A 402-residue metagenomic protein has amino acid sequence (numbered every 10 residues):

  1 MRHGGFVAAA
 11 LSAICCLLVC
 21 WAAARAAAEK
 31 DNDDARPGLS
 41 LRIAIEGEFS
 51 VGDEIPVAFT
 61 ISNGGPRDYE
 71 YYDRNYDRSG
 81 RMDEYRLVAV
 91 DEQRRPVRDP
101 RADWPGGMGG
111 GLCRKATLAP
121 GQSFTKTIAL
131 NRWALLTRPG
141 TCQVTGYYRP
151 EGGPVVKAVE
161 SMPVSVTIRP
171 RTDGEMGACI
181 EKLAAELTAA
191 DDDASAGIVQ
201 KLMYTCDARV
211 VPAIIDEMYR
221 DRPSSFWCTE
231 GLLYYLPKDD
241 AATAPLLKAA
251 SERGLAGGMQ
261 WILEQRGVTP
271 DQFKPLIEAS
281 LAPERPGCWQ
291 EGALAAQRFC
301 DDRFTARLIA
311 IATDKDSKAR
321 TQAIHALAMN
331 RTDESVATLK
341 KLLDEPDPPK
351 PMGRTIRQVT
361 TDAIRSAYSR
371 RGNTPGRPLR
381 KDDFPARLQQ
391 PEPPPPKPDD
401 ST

Functional and structural regions predicted by a protein language model:
A9-C20: Bacterial N-terminal signal peptides
E29-S50: Low-complexity, acidic Ser/Thr/Pro/Gly-rich terminal tails and inter-domain linkers that flank the onset of structured
I61-G65: Asparagine-centered strand-capping/turn motif at beta-strand->loop junctions
E70-T117: The feature marks short-to-medium sequence segments in extracytoplasmic or secretory-pathway proteins
W133-Q143: Short glycine/proline/serine/threonine-rich loop/turn segments at secondary-structure transition edges
P163-A194: Low-complexity, Pro/Ser/Thr- and charge-rich linker/hinge segments at domain boundaries
D173-A184, D207-Y219, K238-A250, V268-L281 (+3 more regions): Amphipathic alpha-helical scaffolding segments comprising HEAT/armadillo-like alpha-solenoid repeats
S195-T205, D216, F226-K238, L255-T269 (+5 more regions): Structural detector for internal amphipathic alpha-helices that build alpha-solenoid repeat scaffolds
